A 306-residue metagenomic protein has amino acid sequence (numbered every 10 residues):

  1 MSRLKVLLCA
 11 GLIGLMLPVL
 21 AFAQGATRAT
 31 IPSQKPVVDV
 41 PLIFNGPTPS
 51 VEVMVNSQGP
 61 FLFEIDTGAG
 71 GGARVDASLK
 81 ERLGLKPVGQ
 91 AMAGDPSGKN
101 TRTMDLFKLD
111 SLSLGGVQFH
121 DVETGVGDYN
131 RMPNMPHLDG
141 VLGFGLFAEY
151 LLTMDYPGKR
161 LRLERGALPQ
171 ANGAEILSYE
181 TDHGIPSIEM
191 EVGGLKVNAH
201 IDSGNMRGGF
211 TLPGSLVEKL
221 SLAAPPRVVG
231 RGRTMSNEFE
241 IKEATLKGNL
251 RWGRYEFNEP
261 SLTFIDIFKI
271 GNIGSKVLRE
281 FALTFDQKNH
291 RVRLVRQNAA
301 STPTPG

Functional and structural regions predicted by a protein language model:
M1-G11: Bacterial N-terminal signal peptides that target proteins for export
C9-V19: Bacterial N-terminal signal peptides
L20-G306: Pepsin/retropepsin-fold aspartyl endopeptidases
